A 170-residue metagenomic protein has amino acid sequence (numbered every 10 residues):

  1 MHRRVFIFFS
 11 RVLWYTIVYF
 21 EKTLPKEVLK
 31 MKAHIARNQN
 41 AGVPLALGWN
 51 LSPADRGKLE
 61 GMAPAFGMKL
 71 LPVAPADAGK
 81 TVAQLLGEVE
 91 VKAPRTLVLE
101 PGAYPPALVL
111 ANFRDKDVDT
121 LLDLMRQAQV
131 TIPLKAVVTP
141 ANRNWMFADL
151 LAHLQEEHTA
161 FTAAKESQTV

Functional and structural regions predicted by a protein language model:
V5-K30: Short, Lys/Arg-enriched N-terminal segments with co-localized hydrophobic residues within the first ~10-30 amino acids
P25-E88: N-terminal, charge-rich interaction modules
K32-N40, R95-P101, R126: Short, flexible, solvent-exposed loop/turn segments with mixed acidic/basic and small polar residues
P53, A76-A78, R114, T139-R143: Short beta-alpha junction loops
G57-K58, D117-S167: Helix-rich interaction surfaces within compact, conserved domain-sized segments that mediate assembly or partner
A78-A107: Short, intrinsically disordered low-complexity segments
L97-M125: Mid-chain, well-packed structural core segment of small domains
